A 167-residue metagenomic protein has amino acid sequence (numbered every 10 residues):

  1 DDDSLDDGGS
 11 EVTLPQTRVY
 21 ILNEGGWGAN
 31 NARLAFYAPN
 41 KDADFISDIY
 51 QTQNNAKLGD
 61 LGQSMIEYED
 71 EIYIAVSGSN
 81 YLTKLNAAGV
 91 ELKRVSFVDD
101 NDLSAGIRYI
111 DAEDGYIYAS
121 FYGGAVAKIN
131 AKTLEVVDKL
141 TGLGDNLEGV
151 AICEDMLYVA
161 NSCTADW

Functional and structural regions predicted by a protein language model:
D1-V90: Acidic/polar, low-complexity intrinsically disordered N-terminal segments immediately downstream of a Sec signal
D6-G9, K57-I66, D102-D114, D145-E154: Repeated scaffold domains used in trafficking and secretory/extracellular systems, primarily beta-propellers
I21, I74, A119, V159-A160: Residue position within the beta-strands of beta-propeller blades
G25, G78, G123, C163-T164: Residue-level signature of beta-propeller blades and closely related beta-rich strand-turn architectures in secreted
L34, N80-T83, A125-A127, A165-W167: Structural signal for beta-propeller blades
I49-L58, V95-L103, K139-G144: Surface loop/turn motifs at the tips and blade-to-blade linkers of beta-strand repeat domains
Y73, N80-N86, G106-D111, I117-F121 (+1 more regions): Mobile, glycine-rich extracellular loop/lid and propeptide segments that shape or gate substrate/ligand access
V136-W167: Solenoidal tandem-repeat scaffolds enriched in leucines and small polar residues
